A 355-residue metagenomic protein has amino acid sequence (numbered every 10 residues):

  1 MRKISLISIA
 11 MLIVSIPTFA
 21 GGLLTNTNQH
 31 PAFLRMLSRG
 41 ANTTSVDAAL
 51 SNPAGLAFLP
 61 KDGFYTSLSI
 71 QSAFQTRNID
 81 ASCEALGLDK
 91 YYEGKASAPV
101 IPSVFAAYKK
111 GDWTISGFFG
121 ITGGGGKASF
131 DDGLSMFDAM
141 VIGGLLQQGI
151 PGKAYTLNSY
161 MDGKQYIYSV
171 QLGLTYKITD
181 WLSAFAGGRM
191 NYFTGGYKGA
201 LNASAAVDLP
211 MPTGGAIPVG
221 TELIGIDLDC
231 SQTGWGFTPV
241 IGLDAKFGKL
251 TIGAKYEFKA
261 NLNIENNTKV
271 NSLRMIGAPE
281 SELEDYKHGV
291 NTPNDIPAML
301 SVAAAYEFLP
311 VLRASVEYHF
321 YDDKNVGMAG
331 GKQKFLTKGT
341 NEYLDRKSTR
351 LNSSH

Functional and structural regions predicted by a protein language model:
I16-G124: N-terminal, post-signal peptide beta-strand-biased segments of exported outer-membrane/organellar beta-barrel and other
D47, S97-P102, Y166-V170, T233-P239 (+3 more regions): Residues that define the transmembrane beta-barrel architecture of outer-membrane proteins
K61, K110-W113, T179-W181, F247-L250 (+2 more regions): Outer-membrane beta-barrel channels and translocator barrels
T66-F74, G117-I121, A186-M190, A254-F258 (+1 more regions): Transmembrane beta-barrel strands of outer-membrane/channel proteins
E84-L86, D131-N158, T194-C230, I264-G289 (+1 more regions): Solvent-exposed loop segments that connect transmembrane elements
V104, L172, I241-L243, I252 (+3 more regions): Membrane-embedded beta-strands of outer-membrane beta-barrel proteins, especially the hydrophobic/small aromatic
A107-K110, Y176, M190, I241-F247 (+3 more regions): Residue-level signature of outer-membrane beta-barrel architecture
D345-H355: Conserved small/polar residues in nucleotide/adenosyl-binding loops
